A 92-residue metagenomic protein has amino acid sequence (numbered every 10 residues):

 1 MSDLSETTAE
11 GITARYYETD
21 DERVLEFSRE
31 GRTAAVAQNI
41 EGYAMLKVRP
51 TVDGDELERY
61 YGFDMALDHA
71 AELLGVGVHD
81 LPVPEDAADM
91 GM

Functional and structural regions predicted by a protein language model:
M1-M92: Acidic, polar-rich N-terminal leader regions of halophilic archaeal proteins
